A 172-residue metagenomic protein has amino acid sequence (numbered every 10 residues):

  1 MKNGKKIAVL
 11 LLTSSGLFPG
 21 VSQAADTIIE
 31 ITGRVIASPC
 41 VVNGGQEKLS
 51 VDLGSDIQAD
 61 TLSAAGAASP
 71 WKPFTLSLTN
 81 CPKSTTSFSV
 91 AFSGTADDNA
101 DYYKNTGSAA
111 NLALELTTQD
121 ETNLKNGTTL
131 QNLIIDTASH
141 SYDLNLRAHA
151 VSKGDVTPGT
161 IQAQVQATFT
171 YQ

Functional and structural regions predicted by a protein language model:
K2-K6, G20-Q172: Mature extracellular/passenger domains of Gram-negative fimbrial/pilin and adhesin proteins
V9-L17: Bacterial N-terminal signal peptides
